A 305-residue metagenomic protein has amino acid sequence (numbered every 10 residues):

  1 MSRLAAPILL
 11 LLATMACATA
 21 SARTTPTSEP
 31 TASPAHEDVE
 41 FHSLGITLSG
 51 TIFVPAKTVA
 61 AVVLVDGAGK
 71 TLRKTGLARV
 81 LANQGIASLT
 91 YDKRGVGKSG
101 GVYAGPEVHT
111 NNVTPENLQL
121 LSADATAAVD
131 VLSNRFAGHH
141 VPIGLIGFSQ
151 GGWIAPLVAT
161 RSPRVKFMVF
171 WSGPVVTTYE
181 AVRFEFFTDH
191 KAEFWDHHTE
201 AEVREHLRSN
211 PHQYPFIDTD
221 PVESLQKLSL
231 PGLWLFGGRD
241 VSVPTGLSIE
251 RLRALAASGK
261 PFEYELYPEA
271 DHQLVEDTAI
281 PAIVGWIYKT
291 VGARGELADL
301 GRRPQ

Functional and structural regions predicted by a protein language model:
T25-P55: N-terminal cap/lid segment of alpha/beta-hydrolase-fold proteins
V59-G67: Short beta-strand element of the alpha/beta-hydrolase
L77, L230, P244-A254: Short alpha-helix in the alpha/beta-hydrolase fold that links the catalytic acid
A82-G105: Conserved alpha/beta-hydrolase
N111-R135: Alpha/beta-hydrolase active-site loop
R161-E205: Hydrolase active-site cap/lid region
L228, W234-F236: Short beta-strand/loop motif that positions the catalytic acidic residue of the alpha/beta-hydrolase fold
A270-Q305: Catalytic active-site module of serine/aspartate enzymes centered on a nucleophile-bearing elbow/loop
